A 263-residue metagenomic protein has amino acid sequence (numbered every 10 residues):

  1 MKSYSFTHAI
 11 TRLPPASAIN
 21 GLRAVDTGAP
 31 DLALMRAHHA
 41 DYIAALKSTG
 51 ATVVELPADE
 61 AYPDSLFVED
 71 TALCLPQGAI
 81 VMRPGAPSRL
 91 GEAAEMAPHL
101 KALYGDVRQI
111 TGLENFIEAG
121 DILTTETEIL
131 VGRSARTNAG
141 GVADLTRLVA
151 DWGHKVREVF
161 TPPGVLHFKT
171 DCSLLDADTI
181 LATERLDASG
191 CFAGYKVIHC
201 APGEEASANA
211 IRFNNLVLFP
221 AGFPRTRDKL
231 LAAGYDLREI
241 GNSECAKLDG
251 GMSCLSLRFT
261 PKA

Functional and structural regions predicted by a protein language model:
M1-A263: The feature marks the mature, well-folded catalytic cores of soluble enzymes
